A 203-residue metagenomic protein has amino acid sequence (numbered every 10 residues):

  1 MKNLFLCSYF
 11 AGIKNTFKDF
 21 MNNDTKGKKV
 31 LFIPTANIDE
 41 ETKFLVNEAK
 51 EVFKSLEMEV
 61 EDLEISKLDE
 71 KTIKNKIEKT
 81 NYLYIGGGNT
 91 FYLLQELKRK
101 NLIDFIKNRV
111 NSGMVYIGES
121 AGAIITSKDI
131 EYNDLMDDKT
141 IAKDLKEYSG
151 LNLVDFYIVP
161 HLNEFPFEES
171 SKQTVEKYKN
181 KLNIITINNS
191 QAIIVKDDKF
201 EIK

Functional and structural regions predicted by a protein language model:
M1-Y82, G86: N-terminal beta1-alpha1 cap of cysteine-dependent amidohydrolase-like domains
N3, S120-G122: Compositionally biased, low-hydrophobicity segments enriched in charged and small polar residues
F5, Y116-I117: Structural detector of well-ordered beta-strand residues that form the stable sheet scaffold of enzyme domains
G12-I13, F20-N23, N47, L56 (+5 more regions): Generic signature of intrinsically disordered, low-complexity segments enriched in small/polar residues
F32, Y84, F91-Y92, Y116: Aromatic side chains
T35-E40, T90, L162-F165: Short histidine/acidic/glycine/proline-rich micro-motifs that form metal- and phosphate-coordinating active-site loops
G86, L94-V115, G122-K203: Active-site-adjacent pocket-lining segments in enzyme domains
